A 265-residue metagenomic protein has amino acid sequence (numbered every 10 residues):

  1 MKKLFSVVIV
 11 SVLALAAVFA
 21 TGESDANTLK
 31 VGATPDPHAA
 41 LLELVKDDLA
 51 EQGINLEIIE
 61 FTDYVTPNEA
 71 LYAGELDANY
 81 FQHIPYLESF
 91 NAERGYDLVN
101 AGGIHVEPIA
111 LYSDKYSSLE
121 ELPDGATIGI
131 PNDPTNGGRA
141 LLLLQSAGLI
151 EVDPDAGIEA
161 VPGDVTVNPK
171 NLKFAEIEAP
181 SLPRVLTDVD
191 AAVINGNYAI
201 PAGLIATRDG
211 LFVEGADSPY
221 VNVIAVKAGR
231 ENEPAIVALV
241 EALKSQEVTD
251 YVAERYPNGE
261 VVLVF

Functional and structural regions predicted by a protein language model:
M1-T28: Short, low-complexity disordered leader/linker segments with a strong preference for bacterial N-terminal type II
D25-D36, I54-E60, T127-I128: Short, well-ordered beta-strand elements
T28-K46, T62-P67, H83: Extracytoplasmic "Venus flytrap"
I59-E69, A156-R184: Short helix-initiation/N-cap motifs at beta->coil->alpha
S89-A101, D114-Y116, D188, V193 (+1 more regions): Ligand-binding "clamshell"
A101-I150, T249: A conserved helix-loop-strand patch within extracytoplasmic ligand-binding domains of the periplasmic binding
P108-L119, V221-E233: A bilobed periplasmic-binding-protein/Venus flytrap-type ligand-binding module shared by bacterial periplasmic
N136-Q145, L243-L263: Periplasmic-binding protein-like
